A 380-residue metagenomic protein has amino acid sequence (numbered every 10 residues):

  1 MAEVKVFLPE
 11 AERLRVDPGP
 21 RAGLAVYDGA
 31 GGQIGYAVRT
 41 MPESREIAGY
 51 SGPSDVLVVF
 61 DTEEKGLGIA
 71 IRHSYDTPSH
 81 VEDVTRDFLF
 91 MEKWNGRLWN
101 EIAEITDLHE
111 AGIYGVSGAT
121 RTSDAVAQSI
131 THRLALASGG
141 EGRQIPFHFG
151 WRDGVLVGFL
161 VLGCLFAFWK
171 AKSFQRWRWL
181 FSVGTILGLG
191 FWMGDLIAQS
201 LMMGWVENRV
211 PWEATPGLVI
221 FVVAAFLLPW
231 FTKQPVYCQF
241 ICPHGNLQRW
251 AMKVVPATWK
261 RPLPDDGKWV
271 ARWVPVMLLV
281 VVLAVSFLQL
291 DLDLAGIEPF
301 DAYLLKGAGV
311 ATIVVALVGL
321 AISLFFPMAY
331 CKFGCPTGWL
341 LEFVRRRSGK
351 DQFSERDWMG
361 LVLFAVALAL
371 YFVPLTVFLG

Functional and structural regions predicted by a protein language model:
M1-I105, V116-W177, F181-G184: Flexible, solvent-exposed loop/hinge segments and secondary-structure transition points
M1-K5, I34, A125, G139-G380: Non-ligating segments of multi-cofactor redox enzymes
E110-I113: Preference for long, solvent-exposed alpha-helical segments and helix-linker "stalks"
